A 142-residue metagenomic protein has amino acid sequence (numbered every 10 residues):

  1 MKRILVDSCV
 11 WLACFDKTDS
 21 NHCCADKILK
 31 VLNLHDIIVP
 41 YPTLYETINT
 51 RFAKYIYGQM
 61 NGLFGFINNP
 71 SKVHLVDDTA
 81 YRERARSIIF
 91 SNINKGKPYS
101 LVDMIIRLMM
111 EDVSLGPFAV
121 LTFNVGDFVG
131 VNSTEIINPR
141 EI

Functional and structural regions predicted by a protein language model:
M1-R3, R107-I142: Acidic, PIN/NYN-like endoribonuclease modules and their adjacent C-terminal/linker elements
M1-V39, R51-G65, I142: Short, well-structured N-terminal submotif of metal-dependent ribonuclease cores
V6, F66-I67, E83-I88: Short, basic/glycine-rich phosphate-binding loops at helix/coil junctions that contact nucleotide phosphates
S8, T43, T122: Ser/Thr-centric signal marking residues that sit in or immediately flank functional binding/regulatory motifs
Y41, D77-T79, N124, R140-E141: Residues at the C-termini of beta-strands that transition into short coil/loop
V73-F123: Active-site neighborhoods of divalent-metal-dependent phosphate/nucleic-acid chemistry enzymes
